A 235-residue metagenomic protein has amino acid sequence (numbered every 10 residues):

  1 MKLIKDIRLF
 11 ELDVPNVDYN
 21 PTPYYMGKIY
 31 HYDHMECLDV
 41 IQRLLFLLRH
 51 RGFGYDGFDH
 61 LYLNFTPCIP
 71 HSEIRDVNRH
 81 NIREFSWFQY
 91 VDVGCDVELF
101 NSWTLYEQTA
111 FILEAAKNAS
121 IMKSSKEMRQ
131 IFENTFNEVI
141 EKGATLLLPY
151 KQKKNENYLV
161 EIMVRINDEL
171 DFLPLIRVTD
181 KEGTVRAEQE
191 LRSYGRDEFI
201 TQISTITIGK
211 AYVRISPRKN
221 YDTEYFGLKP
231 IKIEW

Functional and structural regions predicted by a protein language model:
M1-F111, D197-W235: Acidic, small-residue rich beta-repeat scaffolds with periodic aromatic anchors
F100-K151: Long amphipathic alpha-helical scaffold segments
S125-K142, P174-S193, N220-W235: Surface-exposed loop/turn elements that mediate protein-protein interactions on large endomembrane-trafficking
G143-Q152, S193-I206: Repeated scaffold domains used in trafficking and secretory/extracellular systems, primarily beta-propellers
Q152-Y158: Short coil-to-beta-strand transition motifs
Y158-I162, R214: Structural core positions within WD40/WD-like beta-propeller blades
I166-E169, N220-D222: Short glycine/acidic-enriched loop and turn motifs that connect beta-strands
D171-P174, I200-T201: Short, surface-exposed coil-to-beta transition loops
